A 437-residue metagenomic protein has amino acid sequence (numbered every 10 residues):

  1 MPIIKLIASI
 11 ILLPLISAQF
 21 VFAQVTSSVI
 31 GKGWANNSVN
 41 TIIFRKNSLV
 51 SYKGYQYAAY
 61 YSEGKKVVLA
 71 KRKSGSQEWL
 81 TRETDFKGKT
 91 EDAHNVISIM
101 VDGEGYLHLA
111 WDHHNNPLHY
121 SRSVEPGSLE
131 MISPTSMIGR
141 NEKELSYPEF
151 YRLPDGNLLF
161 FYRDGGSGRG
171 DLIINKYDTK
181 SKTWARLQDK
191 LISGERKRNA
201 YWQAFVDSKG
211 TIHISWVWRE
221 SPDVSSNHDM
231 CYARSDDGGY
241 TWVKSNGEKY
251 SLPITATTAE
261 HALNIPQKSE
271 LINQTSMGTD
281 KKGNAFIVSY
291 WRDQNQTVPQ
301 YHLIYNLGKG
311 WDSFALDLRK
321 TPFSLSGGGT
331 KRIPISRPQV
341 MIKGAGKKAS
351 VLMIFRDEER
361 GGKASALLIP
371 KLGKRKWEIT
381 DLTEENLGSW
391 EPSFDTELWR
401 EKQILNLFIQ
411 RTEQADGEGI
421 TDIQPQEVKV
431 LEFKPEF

Functional and structural regions predicted by a protein language model:
M1-I7: Positively charged n-region of N-terminal signal peptides that target proteins for export
A8-Q19: Bacterial N-terminal signal peptides
Q24-F437: Extracellular, repeat-based ectodomains that mediate carbohydrate processing or recognition
